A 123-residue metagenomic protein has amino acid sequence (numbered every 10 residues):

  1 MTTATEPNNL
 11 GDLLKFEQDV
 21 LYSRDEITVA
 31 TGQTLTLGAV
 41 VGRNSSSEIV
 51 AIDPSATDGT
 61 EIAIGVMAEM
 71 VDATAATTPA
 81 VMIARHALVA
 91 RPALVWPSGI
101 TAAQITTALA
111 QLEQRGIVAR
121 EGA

Functional and structural regions predicted by a protein language model:
M1-A123: Surface-exposed, low-hydrophobicity beta-strand/loop segments enriched in small/polar/acidic residues
